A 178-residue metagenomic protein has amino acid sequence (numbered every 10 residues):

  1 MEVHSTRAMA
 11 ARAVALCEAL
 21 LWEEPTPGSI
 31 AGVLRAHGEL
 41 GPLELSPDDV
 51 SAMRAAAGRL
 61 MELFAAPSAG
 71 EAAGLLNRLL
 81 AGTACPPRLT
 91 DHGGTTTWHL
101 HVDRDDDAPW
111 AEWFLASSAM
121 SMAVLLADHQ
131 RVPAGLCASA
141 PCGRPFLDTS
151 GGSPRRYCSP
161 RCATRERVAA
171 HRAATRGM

Functional and structural regions predicted by a protein language model:
M1-D148: Short helix-coil boundary/hinge micro-motifs
P133-G135, P154, E166: A structural preference for long, well-packed, hydrophobic secondary-structure segments
D148, T164, V168: Short, non-ligating residues that shape and space the ligands of small metal-coordination modules and catalytic
G151-S153, A173: Short, glycine/charged-enriched secondary-structure capping and boundary segments
S153-A163: Cysteine-rich micro-motifs
A169-M178: Contiguous alpha-helical segments
